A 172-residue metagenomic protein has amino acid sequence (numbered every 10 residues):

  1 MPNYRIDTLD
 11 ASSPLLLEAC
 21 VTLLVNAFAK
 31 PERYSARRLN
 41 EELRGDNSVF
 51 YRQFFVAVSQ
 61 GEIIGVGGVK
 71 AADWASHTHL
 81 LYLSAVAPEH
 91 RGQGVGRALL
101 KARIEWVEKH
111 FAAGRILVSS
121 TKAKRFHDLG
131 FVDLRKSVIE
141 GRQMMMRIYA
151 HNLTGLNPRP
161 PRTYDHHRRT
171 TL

Functional and structural regions predicted by a protein language model:
M1-E41, P160, D165-H167: Short amphipathic alpha-helix that is part of the acyltransferase structural core
R44-V56: A short helix-loop-beta-strand connector motif used in the catalytic cores of GNAT acetyltransferases and, in some
V56, E62-A71, T78-A85: Conserved beta-strand in the GNAT
A72-Y82, R91, E140-R142: A conserved beta-turn-beta hairpin within the catalytic core of GNAT-like acetyltransferases that forms part
V86, G92-E105: Conserved acetyl-CoA-binding loop-helix of GNAT-fold acetyltransferases
V107-T121: Conserved GNAT acetyl-CoA-binding A-motif
S119, I139-L172: C-terminal "cap" of GNAT-fold acetyltransferases
S120-Q143: Conserved active-site alpha-helix within GNAT-family acetyltransferase domains
